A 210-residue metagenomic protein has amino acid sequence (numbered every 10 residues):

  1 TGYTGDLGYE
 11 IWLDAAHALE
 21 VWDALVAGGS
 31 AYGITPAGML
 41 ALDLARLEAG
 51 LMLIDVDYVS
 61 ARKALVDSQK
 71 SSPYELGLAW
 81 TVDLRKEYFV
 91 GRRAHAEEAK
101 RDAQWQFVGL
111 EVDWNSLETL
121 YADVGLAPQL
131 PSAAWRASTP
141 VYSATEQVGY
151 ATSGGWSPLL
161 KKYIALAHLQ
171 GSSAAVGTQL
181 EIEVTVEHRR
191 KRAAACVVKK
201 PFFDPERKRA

Functional and structural regions predicted by a protein language model:
T1-A210: Conserved, structured C-terminal
